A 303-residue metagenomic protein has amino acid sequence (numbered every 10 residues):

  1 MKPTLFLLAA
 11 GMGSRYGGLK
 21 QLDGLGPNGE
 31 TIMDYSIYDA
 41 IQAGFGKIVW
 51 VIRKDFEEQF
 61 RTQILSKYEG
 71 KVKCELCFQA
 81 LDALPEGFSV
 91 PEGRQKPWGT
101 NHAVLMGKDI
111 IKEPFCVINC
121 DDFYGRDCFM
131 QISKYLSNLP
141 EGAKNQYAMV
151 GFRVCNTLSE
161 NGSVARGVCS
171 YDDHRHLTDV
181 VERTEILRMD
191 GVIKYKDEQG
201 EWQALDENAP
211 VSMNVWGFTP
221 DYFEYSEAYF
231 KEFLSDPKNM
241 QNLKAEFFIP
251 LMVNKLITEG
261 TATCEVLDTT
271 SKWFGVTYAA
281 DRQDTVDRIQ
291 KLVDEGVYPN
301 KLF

Functional and structural regions predicted by a protein language model:
M1-A10, P27-V117, Y124-G125, F129-Q131 (+1 more regions): Conserved N-terminal catalytic core of the sugar/cofactor nucleotidyltransferase
M12, D121-D122, V154: Active-site metal-binding loops of divalent metal-dependent hydrolases
L22, V168-Y171, V266: A structural signal for short hydrophobic beta-strand segments in well-ordered beta-sheet cores
Q59-F60, D127, Y225, M252 (+1 more regions): Phosphate- and divalent-cation-binding pockets in alpha/beta enzyme and binding domains that engage nucleotide-derived
R126-V215, P220: Conserved core of the sugar-phosphate nucleotidyltransferase
P210, E265-S271: Catalytic beta-strand/loop signature of glycosyltransferases that borders the donor
E227-A262: A C-terminal functional module that forms or caps the active site or interfaces directly with catalytic machinery
